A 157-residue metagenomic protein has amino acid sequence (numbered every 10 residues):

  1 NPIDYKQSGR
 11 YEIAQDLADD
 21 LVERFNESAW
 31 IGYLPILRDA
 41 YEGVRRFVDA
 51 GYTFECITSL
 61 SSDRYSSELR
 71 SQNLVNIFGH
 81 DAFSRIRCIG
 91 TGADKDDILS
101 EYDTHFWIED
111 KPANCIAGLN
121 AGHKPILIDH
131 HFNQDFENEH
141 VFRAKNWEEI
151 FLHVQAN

Functional and structural regions predicted by a protein language model:
N1-L34: N-terminal helical cap/lid subdomain that shapes the substrate entry/recognition surface in HAD-like hydrolases
I31-I36, A40-L74: Substrate-recognition element of Asp-dependent hydrolases with the DxDx(T/V) motif
R46-A50, N76-H80, E101, N120 (+1 more regions): Secondary-structure boundary motif
T53, A82-R87, K124, H140-F142: Conserved beta-strand segments of alpha/beta enzyme cores
F54-E55, H105, H123-I126: Hydrophobic anchor at the start of a short beta-strand that flanks the dinucleotide cofactor-binding loop
I57-I108, P112-I116: Substrate-recognition "cap/lid" segment bordering the active-site pocket of phosphatases
D96-E101, K111-N157: Asp-based, Mg2+/Mn2+-dependent phosphohydrolase catalytic module
